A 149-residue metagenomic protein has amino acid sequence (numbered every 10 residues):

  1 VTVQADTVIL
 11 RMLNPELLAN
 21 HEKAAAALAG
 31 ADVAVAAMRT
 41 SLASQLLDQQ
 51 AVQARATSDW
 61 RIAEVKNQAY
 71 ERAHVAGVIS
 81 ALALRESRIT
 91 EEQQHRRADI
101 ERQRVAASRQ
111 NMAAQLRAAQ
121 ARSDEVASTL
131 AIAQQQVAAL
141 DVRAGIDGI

Functional and structural regions predicted by a protein language model:
V1-Q45, V75-A83, I149: Long, amphipathic coiled-coil "stalk"/hairpin helices in large membrane-associated assemblies
A19, K23-T40, S44, A51 (+3 more regions): Extended amphipathic alpha-helical segments
E64-N67, A81: Short, surface-exposed alpha-helical segments at coil->helix boundaries
H74-V75, A138: Short polybasic/polar patches that bind polyanions
